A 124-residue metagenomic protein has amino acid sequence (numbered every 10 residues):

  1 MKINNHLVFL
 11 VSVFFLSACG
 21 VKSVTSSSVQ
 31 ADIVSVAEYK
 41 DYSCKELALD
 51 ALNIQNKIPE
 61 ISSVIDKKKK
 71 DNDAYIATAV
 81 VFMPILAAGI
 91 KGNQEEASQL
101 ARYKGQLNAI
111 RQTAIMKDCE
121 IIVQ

Functional and structural regions predicted by a protein language model:
M1-V8: Bacterial N-terminal signal peptides that target proteins for export
F15-A18: C-terminal motif of bacterial Sec signal peptides marking the signal peptidase cleavage site
G20-S23: Bacterial signal peptide processing site
V36-N72: Post-signal-peptide N-terminal segment of Sec-exported extracytoplasmic proteins
A77-I90: Short hydrophobic membrane-inserting alpha-helices and related fusion/pore-forming segments
G92-Q124: Membrane-engaging insertion elements
